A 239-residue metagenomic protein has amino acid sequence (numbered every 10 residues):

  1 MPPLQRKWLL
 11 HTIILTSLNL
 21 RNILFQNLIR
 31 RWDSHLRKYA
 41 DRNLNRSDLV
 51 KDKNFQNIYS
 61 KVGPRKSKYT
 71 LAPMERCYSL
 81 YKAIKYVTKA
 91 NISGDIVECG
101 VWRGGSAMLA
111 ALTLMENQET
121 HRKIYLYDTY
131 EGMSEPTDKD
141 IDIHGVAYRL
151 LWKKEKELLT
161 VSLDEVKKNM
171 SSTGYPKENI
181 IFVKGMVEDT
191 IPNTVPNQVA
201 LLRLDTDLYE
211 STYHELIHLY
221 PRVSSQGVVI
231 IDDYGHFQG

Functional and structural regions predicted by a protein language model:
M1-L44: N-terminal auxiliary segments of SAM/dcSAM-dependent transferases
Q5-L15, R46-D48, K53-M74, A90-G239: S-adenosylmethionine/decaboxylated-SAM
Y78-I92: Conserved alpha-helix/loop element of class I SAM-dependent methyltransferases that forms part of the SAM/SAH-binding
